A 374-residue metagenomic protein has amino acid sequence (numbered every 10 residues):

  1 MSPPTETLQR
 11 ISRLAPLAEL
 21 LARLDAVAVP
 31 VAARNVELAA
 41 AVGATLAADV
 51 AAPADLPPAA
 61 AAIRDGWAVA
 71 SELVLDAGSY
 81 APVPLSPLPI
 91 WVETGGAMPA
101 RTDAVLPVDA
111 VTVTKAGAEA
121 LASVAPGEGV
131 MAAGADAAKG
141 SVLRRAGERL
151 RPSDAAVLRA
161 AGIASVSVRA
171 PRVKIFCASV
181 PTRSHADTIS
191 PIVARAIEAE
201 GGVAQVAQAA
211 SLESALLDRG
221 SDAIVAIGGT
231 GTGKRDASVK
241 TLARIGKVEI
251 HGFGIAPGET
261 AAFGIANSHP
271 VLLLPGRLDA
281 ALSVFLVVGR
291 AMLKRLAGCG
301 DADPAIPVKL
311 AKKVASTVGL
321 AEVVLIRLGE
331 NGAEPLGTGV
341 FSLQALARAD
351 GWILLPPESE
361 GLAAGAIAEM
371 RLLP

Functional and structural regions predicted by a protein language model:
S2-A164: Phosphate-interaction motifs
R34-A39, G43, A47-A48, A61-A62 (+3 more regions): Flexible glycine/proline-rich
W67, A81, P89-I90, D103 (+12 more regions): Structural motif
T94, C177-S179, V203, I224-T241 (+2 more regions): Glycine-rich beta-strand-to-loop/alpha-helix junction loops that act as flexible
P99, P152, T232-K234, A280: Short glycine-rich, flexible loops that bind phosphorylated cofactors or substrates
M131-I227, G231: Phosphate-binding glycine-rich loops and their immediate beta-loop-alpha structural context
L158, V193, S238, V284-L293: Buried hydrophobic packing segments
